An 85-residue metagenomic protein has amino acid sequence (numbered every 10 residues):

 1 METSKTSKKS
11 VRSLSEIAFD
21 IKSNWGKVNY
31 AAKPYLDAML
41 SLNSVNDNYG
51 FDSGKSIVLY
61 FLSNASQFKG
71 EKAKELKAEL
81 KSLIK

Functional and structural regions predicted by a protein language model:
M1-K8, K81-K85: Short intrinsically disordered terminal tails
S4-L36: N-terminal acidic leader/helix
I17-D20, Y35-A38, Y60-F61, E79 (+1 more regions): Charge-rich, solvent-exposed alpha-helical interaction surfaces
I21-V28, N43-N46, A65, K69: Short, flexible helical or helix-coil boundary motifs
P34-G50: Amphipathic alpha-helical
Y49-K85: Amphipathic alpha-helical packing elements
